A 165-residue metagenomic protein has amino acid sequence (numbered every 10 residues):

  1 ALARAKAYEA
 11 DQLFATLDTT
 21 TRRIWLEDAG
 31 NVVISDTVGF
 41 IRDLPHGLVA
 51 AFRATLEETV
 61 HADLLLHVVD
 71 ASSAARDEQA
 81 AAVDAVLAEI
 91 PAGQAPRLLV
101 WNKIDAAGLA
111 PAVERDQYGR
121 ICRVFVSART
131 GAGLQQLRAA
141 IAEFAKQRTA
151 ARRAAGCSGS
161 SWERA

Functional and structural regions predicted by a protein language model:
A1-L65: Conserved G1/Walker A P-loop phosphate-binding module
A1-R4, A15, T19, A74-A165: C-terminal-of-GTPase-core extension/linker across diverse P-loop GTPases
E27, D70-S72, R129: Residue-level recognition of the GNAT/N-acetyltransferase active site
V32, E57-E58, L65-L66, I90 (+2 more regions): Short, intrinsically disordered/low-complexity patches at protein termini and at juxtamembrane boundaries
I34, V68, V100: Generic enzyme active-site microenvironment
T37, A71, K103: Walker B catalytic acidic pair
D43-H46, D70, A74, A95: Residues in soluble alpha-helical coiled-coils and helical-bundle/repeat scaffolds
D63-L65, V69, L134-L137: A short, conserved beta-to-alpha structural element at the edge of catalytic cores that scaffolds binding
